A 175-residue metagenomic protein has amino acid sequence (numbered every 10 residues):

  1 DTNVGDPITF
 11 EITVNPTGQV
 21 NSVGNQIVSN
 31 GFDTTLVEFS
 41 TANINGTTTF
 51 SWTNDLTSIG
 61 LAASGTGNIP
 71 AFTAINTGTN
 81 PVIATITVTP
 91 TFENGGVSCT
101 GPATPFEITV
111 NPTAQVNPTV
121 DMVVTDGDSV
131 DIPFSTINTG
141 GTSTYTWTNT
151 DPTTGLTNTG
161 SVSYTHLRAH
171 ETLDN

Functional and structural regions predicted by a protein language model:
D1-N3, T91-S98: Short, solvent-exposed loop/turn segments at the edges of extracellular beta-sandwich modules
P7-V14, G101-N111: C-terminal edge beta-strand
T17-G24, T113-V120: Proline-enriched interdomain boundary motifs that mark the N-terminal boundary and often initiate the first structured
I27-D33, M122-D128: Short, solvent-exposed loop/linker segments at the N-terminal edge of repeated beta-sheet extracellular domains
D33-T41, D128-I137: A short beta-strand segment in extracellular, disulfide-stabilized domains
N45-N54, T139-D151: Solvent-exposed loop segments of extracellular immunoglobulin-like
N80-I86: Exposed beta-strand face motif in extracellular beta-rich ectodomains
T165-T172: Conserved small/polar residues in nucleotide/adenosyl-binding loops
